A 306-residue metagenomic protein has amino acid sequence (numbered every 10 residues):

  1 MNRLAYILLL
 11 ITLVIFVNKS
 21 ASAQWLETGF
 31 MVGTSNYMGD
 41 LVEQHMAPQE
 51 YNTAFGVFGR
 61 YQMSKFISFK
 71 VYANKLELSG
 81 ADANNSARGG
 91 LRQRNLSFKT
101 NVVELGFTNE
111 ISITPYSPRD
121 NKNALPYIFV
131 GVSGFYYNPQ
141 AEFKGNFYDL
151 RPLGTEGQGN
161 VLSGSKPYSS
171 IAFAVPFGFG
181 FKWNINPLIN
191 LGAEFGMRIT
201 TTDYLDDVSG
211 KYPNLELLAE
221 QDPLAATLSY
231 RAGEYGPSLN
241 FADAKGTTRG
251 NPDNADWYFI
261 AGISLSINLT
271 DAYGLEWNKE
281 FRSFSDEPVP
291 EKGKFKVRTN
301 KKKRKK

Functional and structural regions predicted by a protein language model:
M1-F30: Bacterial Sec-dependent N-terminal signal peptides
Q24-T53, Q62-N101, F135-A174, N184 (+3 more regions): Primarily recognizes Gram-negative and organellar outer-membrane beta-barrels
V57, F107, I128, F177-F179 (+1 more regions): Membrane-embedded beta-strands of outer-membrane beta-barrel proteins, especially the hydrophobic/small aromatic
F58-R60, E110-S112, G180-K182, S266-N268: Transmembrane beta-barrel domains of outer membrane proteins
M63-S68, S117-L125, W183-A193, Y273: Secondary-structure transition into beta-strands, especially the periplasmic turns and strand N-termini that construct
E104-P115: Internal transmembrane alpha-helix with an interfacial aromatic "cap," most often the third helix
I113-D120, S165-S169: Short helix-to-loop capping/linker segments positioned immediately adjacent to catalytic or ligand/cofactor-binding
V130-S133, V175-F181, P187, A193: Conserved beta-strand->loop/alpha-helix structural units within folded catalytic cores of enzymes with alpha/beta
